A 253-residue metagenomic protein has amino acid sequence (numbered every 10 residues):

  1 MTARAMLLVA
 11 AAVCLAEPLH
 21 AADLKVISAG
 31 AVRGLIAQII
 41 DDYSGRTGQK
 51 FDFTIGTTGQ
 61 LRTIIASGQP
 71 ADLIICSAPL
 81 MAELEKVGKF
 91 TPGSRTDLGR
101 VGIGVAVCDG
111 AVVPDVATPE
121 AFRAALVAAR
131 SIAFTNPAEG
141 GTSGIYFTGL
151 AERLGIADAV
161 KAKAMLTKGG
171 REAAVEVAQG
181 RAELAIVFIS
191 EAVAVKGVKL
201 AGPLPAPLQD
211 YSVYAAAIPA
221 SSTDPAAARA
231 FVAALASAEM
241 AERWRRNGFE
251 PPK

Functional and structural regions predicted by a protein language model:
M1-L7: Bacterial N-terminal signal peptides that target proteins for export
E17-A21: Sec/Tat signal peptide C-region and signal peptidase I cleavage site
A22-P70, I75-V101, V107-K253: Exported/periplasmic ABC-transporter solute-binding proteins
